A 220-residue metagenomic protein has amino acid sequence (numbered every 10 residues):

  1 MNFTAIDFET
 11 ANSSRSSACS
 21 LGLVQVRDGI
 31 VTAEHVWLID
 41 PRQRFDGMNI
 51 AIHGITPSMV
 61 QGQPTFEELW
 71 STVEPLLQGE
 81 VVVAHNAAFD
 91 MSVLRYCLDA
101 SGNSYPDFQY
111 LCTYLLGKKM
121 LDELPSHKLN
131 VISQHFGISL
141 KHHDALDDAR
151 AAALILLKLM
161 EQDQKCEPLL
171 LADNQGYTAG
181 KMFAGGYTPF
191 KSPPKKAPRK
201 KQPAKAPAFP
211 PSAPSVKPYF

Functional and structural regions predicted by a protein language model:
M1-F108, D122-E123, H127-H143: Conserved non-catalytic scaffold segment of RNase H-like nuclease domains
Q109-C112, L171: Beta-strand segments within the central parallel beta-sheet cores of soluble alpha/beta enzyme folds
L111-D122: Short, flexible loop segments at boundaries between secondary-structure elements
A145-L159: Acidic, divalent-metal-coordinating active-site segment for phosphoryl/phosphodiester hydrolysis, typified by short
L157-F220: Acidic two-metal-ion nuclease catalytic site recognized across multiple nuclease folds, prominently DnaQ/RNase D-T
